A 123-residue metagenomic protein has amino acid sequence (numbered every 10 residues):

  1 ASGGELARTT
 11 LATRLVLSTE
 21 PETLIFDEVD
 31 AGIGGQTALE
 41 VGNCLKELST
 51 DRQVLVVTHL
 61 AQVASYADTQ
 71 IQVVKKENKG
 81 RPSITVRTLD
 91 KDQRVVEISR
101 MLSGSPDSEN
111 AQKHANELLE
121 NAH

Functional and structural regions predicted by a protein language model:
G4-L24: GG-anchored amphipathic helix commonly corresponding to the ABC/SMC/Rad50 NBD signature/C-loop
T19, A31-L39: Conserved D-loop-proximal element of ABC-family nucleotide-binding domains
D27-E28: Walker B catalytic acidic pair
Q36-H123: C-terminal lobe/lid and adjacent interdomain/linker elements of RecA-like ASCE P-loop ATPase modules
